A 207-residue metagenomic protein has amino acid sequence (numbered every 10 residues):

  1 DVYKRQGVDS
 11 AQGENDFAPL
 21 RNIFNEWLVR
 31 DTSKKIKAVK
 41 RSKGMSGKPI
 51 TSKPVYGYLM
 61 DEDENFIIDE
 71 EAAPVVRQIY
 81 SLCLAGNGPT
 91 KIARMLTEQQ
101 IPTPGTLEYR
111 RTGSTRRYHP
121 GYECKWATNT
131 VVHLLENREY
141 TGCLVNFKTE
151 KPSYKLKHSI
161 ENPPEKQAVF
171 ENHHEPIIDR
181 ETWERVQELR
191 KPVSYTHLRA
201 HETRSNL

Functional and structural regions predicted by a protein language model:
D1-R199, R204-S205: Conserved catalytic breakage-reunion loop centered on the nucleophilic residue
